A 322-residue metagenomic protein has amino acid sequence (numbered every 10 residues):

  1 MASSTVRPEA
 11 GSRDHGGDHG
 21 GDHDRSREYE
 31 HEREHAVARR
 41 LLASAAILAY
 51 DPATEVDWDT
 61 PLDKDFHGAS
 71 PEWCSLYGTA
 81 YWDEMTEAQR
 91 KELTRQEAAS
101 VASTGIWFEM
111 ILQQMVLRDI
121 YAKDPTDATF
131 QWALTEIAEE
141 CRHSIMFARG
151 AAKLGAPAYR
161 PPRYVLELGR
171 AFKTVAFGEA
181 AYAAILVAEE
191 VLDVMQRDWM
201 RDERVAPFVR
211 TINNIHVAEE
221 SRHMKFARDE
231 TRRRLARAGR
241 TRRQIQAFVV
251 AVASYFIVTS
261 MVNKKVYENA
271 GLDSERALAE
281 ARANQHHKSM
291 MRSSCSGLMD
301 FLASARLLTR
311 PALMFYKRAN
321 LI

Functional and structural regions predicted by a protein language model:
M1-L117, Y121-F130, K153-R160, Y164 (+3 more regions): Terminal targeting/low-complexity segments that flank the catalytic cores of oxidoreductases
G105-E109, Q113, E136-A151, Y182-D193 (+1 more regions): Alpha-helical transition-metal enzyme core signature, strongest for iron centers
L117-Y121, R197-R201, N214, R228 (+1 more regions): Amphipathic alpha-helical segments within well-ordered protein domains
K123-D127, C141, G155, E203-P207 (+1 more regions): Residues at alpha-helix boundaries and short interhelical turns
R149-A218, I245-V258: Active-site-proximal alpha-helical scaffolds that flank and shape metal-associated catalytic sites
H223-I245: Catalytic cores of carbohydrate-active enzymes
